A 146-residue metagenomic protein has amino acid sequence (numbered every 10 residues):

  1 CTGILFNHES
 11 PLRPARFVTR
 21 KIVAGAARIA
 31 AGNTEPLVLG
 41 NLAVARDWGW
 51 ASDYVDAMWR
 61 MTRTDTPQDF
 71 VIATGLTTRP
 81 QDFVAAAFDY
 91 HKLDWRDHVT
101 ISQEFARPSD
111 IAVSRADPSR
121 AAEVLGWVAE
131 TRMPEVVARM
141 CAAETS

Functional and structural regions predicted by a protein language model:
T2-I4: Conserved beta-strand scaffold in the Rossmann-like NAD(H)/NADP(H)-binding core of dehydrogenases/reductases
N7-L12: Conserved catalytic-site region of short-chain dehydrogenase/reductase
R13-S146: C-terminal substrate-binding subdomain of Rossmann-fold SDR/epimerase-dehydratase oxidoreductases
